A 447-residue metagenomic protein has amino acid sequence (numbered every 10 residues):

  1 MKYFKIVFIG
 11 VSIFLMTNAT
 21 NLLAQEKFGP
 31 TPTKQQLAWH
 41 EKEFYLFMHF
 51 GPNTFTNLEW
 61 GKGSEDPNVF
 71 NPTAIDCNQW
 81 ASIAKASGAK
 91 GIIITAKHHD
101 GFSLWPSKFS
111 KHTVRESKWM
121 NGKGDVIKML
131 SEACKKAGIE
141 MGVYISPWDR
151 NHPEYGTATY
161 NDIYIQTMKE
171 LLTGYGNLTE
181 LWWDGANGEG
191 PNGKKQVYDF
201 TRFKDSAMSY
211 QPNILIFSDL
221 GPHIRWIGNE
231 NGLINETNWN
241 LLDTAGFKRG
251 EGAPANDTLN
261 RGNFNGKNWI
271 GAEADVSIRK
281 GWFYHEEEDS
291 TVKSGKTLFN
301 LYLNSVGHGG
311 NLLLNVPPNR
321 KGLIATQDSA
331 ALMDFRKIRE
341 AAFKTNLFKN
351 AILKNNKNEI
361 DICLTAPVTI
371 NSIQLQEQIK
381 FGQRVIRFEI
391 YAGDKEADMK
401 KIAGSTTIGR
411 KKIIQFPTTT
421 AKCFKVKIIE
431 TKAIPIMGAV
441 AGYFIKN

Functional and structural regions predicted by a protein language model:
M1-Q25: Bacterial Sec-dependent N-terminal signal peptides
A24-T418, K427-A439, F444: Mature catalytic domains of secreted/periplasmic carbohydrate-active enzymes
C423-K425: Short, conserved beta-strand segments of beta-strand-rich sandwich/propeller modules, principally
